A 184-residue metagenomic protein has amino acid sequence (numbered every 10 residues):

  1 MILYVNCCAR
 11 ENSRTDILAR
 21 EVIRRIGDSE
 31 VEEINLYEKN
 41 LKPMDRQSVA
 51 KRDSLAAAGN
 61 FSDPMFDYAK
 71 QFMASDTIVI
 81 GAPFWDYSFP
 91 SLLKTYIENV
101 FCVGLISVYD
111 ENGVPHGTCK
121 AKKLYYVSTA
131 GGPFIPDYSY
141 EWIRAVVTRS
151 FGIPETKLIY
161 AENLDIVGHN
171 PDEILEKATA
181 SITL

Functional and structural regions predicted by a protein language model:
M1, E30, K122-L124, E155: Residues at the starts of beta-strands that form the adenosine-phosphate
M1-E98, C102, A180-L184: N-terminal beta1-alpha1-beta2 submodule of the flavodoxin-like/Rossmannoid cofactor-binding fold
Y4, I80, L124-Y126, L158: Structural beta-sheet core signal
C8-N12, G131-F134, L164-I166: Short histidine/acidic/glycine/proline-rich micro-motifs that form metal- and phosphate-coordinating active-site loops
L36, T129, A161-N163: Active-site donor-binding loop signature of nucleotide-sugar glycosyltransferases
M73, S91, C119, F151-P154: Structured loop/turn residues at beta-strand edges in well-structured enzyme cores
Y109-F151: Short, glycine-/small-residue-rich phosphate/pyrophosphate-handling segment
D137, E141-L184: Glycine-rich phosphate/pyrophosphate-binding loop and the adjoining helix
